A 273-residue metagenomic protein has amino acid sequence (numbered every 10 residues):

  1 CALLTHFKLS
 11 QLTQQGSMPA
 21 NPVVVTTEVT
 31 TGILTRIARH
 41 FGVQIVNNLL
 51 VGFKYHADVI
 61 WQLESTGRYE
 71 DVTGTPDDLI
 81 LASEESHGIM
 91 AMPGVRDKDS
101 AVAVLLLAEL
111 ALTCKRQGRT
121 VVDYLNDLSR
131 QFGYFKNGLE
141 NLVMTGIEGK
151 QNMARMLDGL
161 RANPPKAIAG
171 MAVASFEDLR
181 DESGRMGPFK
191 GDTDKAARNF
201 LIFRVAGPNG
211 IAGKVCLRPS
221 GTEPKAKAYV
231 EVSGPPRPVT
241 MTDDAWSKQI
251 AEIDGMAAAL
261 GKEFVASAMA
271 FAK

Functional and structural regions predicted by a protein language model:
C1-Q11: Catalytic or ion-translocation cores adjacent to nucleophile or general acid/base/metal-coordination motifs in diverse
Q11-R218, K225-Y229, P235-M241, W246-K273: Phosphate-binding and adjacent anionic-ligand microenvironments
